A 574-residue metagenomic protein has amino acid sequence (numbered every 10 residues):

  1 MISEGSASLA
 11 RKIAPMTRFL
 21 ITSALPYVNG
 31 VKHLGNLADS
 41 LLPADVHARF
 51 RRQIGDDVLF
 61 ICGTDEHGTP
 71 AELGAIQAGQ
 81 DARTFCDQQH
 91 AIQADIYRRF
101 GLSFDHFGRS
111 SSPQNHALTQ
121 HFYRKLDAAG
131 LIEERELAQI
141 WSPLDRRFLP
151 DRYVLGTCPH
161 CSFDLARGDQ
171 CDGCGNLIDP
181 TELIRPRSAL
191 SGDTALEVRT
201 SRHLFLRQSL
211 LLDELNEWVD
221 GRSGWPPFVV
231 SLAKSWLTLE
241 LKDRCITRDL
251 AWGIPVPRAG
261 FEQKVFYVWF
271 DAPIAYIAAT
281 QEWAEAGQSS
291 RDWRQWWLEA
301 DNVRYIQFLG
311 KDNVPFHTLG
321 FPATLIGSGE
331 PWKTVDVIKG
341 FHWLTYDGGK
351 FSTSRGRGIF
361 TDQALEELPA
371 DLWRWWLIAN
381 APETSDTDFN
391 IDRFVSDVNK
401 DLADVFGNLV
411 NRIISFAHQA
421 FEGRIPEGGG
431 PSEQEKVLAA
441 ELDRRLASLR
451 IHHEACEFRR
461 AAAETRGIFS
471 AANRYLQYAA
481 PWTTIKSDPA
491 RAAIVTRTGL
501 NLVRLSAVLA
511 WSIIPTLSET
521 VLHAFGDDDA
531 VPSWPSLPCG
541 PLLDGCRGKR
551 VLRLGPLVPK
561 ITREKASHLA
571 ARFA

Functional and structural regions predicted by a protein language model:
M1-I2, I13: Short hydrophobic transmembrane-like helices used for membrane targeting/insertion
E4-A7: Short, low-complexity, charge-dense intrinsically disordered segments
L9-R18, L59, R135-I140, L144-D145 (+6 more regions): Basic, alpha-helical terminal appendages of large translation-related enzymes
I13-R135, R146-R147, P159, G224: N-terminal Rossmann-like or analogous alpha/beta NTP/dinucleotide-binding catalytic cores that position adenine
P15-C62, Q114-L118, C161, I184-Q419 (+1 more regions): Structured secondary-structure scaffolds
V46, T84-D95, H121, D401 (+4 more regions): A non-catalytic, amphipathic alpha-helix used as a structural packing/dimerization or gating element in enzyme scaffolds
R152-Y153, R167-D172, T181-I184, E197-S201: Short Cys/His-rich "knuckle" micro-motifs
P382-S385, F389-R393, V398, I413-G428 (+2 more regions): Long, amphipathic alpha-helical stalk/connector segments used for oligomerization, subunit docking, or mechanical
